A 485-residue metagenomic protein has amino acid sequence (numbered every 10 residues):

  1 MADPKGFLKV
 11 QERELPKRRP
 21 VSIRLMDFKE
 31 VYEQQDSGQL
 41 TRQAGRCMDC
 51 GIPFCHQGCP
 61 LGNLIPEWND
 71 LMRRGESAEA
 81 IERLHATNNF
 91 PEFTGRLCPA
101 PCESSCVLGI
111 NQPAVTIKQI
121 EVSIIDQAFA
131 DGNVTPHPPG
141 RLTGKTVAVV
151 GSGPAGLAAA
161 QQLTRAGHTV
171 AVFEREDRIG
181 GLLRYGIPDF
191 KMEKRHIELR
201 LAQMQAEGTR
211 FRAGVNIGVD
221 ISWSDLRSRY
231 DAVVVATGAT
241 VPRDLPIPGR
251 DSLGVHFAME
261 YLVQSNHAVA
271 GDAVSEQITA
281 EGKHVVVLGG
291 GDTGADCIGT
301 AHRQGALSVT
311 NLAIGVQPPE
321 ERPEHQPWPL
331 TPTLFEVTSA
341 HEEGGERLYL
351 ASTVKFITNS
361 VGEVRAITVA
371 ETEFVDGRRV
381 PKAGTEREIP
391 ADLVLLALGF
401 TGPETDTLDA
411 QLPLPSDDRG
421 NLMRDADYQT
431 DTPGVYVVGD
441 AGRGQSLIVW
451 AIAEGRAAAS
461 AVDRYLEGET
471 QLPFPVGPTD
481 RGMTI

Functional and structural regions predicted by a protein language model:
K9-E33, G62-R74, E79-L84, N88 (+11 more regions): Beta1-alpha1 glycine-rich phosphate/pyrophosphate-binding loop at the start of Rossmann-like nucleotide-binding domains
R24-G38, R42-R46, I357, V361-P415 (+1 more regions): C-terminal catalytic lobe of FAD-dependent flavoproteins
V31, D36, A128-V147, V263-K283: A short, basic/flexible loop-to-alpha-helix module at the beginning of a structural domain
G45-E67, F90-N111: Local cysteine-cluster metal-coordination motifs and their immediate loop/turn environment, predominantly Fe-S cluster
E79, R141-L142, T146-V150, E198-I247 (+3 more regions): Feature captures the FAD/FMN-dependent oxidoreductase FAD-binding
T143-T146, G214, E281-H284, L350 (+1 more regions): Phosphate-coordination loops involved in phosphoryl transfer and adenosine-cofactor binding
D251-G282, V375-Q445: FAD-site-proximal beta/loop scaffold in flavoenzymes
G294-G299, Q304, V438-L472: A conserved FAD-binding loop/helix module that cradles the flavin
